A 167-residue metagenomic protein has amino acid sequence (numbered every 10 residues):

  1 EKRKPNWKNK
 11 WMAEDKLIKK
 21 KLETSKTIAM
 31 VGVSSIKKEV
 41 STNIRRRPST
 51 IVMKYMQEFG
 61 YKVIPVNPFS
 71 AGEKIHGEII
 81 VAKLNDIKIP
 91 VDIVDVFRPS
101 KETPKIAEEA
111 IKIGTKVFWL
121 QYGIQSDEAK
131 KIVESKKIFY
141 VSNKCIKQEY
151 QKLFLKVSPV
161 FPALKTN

Functional and structural regions predicted by a protein language model:
R3-D95, S100-N167: Structural/interface elements that position substrates and couple domains in central-metabolism enzymes
